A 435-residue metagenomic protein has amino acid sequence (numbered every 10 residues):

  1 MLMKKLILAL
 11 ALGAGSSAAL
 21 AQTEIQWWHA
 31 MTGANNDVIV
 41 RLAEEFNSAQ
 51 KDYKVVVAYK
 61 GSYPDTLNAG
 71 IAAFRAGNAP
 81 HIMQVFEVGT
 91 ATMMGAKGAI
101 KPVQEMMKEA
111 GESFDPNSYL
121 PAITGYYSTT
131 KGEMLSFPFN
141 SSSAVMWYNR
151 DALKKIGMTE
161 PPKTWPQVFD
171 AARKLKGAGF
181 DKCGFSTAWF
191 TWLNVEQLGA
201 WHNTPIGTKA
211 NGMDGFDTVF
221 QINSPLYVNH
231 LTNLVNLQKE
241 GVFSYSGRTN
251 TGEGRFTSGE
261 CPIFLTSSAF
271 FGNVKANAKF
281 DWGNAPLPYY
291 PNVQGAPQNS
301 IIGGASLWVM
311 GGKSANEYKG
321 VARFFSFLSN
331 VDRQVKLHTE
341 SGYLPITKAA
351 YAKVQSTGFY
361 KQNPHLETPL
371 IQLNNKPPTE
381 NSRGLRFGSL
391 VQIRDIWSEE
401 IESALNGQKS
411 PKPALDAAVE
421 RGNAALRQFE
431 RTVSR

Functional and structural regions predicted by a protein language model:
R41, E45-Y119, K154-K163, R255 (+4 more regions): Extracytoplasmic "Venus flytrap"/periplasmic binding protein-like
A49, A76, G132, K154-I156 (+6 more regions): Extracytoplasmic/periplasmic substrate-recognition and gating elements
A72, H81, E112-A152, Q294-S300 (+1 more regions): A structural signal for short loop-to-beta-strand junctions that line the ligand-binding cleft of periplasmic/secreted
F86-S143, F169, E196-A200, L226 (+4 more regions): Hinge/lid segment of periplasmic solute-binding proteins
Q104-Y119, T204-N229, A276-N277, Y289-N299 (+3 more regions): Short, solvent-exposed loop/beta-turn-alpha elements that line the ligand-binding surface or hinge of extracytoplasmic
Y119, A285-L287, T339-E399, S403 (+1 more regions): Long, aromatic- and glycine/proline-rich binding clefts that accommodate carbohydrate-like moieties
S128-F139, A144, F169-T218, C261: Extracytoplasmic/periplasmic solute-binding protein
A171-K174, D214-S246: Glycine-centered hinge/linker elements that transmit conformational signals in sensory and ligand-binding systems
